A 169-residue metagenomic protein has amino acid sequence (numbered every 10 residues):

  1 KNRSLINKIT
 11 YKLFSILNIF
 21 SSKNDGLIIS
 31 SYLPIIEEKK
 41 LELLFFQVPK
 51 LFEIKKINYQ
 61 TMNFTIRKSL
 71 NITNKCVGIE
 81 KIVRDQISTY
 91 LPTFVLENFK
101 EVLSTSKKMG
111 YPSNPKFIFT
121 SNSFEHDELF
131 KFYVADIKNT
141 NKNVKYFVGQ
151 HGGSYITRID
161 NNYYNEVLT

Functional and structural regions predicted by a protein language model:
K1-T169: Catalytic-core helical/loop segments in enzymes performing group transfer/polymerization on anionic/lipid-linked
